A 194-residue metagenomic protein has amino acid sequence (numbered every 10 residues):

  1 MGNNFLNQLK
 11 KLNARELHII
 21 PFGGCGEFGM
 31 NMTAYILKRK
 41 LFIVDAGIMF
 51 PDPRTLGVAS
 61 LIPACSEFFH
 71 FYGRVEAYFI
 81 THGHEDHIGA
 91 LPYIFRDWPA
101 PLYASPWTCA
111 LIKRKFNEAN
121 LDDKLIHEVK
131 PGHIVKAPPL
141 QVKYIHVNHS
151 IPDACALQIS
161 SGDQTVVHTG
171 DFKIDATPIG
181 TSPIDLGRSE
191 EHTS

Functional and structural regions predicted by a protein language model:
G2-F79, H84-E190, S194: His/Asp/Glu-rich metal-coordinating catalytic cores of metallo-dependent phosphodiesterases/hydrolases acting on
